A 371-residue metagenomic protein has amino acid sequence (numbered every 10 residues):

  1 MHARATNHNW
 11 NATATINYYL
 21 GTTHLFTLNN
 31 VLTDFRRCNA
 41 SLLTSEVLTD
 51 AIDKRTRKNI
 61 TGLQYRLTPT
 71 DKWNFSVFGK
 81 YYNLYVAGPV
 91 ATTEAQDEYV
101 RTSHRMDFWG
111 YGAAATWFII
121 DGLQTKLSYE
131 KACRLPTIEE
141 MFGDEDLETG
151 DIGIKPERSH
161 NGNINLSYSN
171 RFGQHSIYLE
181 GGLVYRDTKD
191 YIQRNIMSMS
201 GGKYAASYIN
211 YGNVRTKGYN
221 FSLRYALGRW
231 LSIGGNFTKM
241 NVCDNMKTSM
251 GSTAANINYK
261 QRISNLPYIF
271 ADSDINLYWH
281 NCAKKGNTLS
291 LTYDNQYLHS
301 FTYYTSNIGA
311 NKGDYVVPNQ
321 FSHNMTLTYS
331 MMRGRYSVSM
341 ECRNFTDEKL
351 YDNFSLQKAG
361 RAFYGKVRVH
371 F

Functional and structural regions predicted by a protein language model:
M1, L25-L42, R55-D97, M106-G112 (+5 more regions): Surface-exposed extracellular loop regions of Gram-negative outer-membrane beta-barrel proteins
M1-A3, N11, T44-I52, Q64 (+7 more regions): Extracellular loop and loop/strand-boundary signature of outer-membrane beta-barrel proteins
M1-H2, C38-E46, A87-Q96, T137-E145 (+5 more regions): Outer-membrane beta-barrel translocator domains and adjoining extracellular loop/strand segments of Gram-negative
Y19-L25, T68-W73, I120-G122, R171-Y178 (+3 more regions): Short loop/turn motifs that connect adjacent beta-strands in outer-membrane beta-barrel proteins
L32-R36, L67, Y81-A87, Y129-L135 (+9 more regions): Transmembrane beta-strands of outer-membrane beta-barrel pores
T61, Y65-R66, A113-T116, L127 (+3 more regions): Conserved C-terminal beta-signal and adjacent last beta-strands/turns of outer-membrane beta-barrel proteins
F118, Q124-E130, P156-K217, T238: Membrane-embedded beta-barrel scaffold of Gram-negative outer-membrane proteins
L179, V184-D187, I209-Y304: Gram-negative outer-membrane beta-barrel transporters
